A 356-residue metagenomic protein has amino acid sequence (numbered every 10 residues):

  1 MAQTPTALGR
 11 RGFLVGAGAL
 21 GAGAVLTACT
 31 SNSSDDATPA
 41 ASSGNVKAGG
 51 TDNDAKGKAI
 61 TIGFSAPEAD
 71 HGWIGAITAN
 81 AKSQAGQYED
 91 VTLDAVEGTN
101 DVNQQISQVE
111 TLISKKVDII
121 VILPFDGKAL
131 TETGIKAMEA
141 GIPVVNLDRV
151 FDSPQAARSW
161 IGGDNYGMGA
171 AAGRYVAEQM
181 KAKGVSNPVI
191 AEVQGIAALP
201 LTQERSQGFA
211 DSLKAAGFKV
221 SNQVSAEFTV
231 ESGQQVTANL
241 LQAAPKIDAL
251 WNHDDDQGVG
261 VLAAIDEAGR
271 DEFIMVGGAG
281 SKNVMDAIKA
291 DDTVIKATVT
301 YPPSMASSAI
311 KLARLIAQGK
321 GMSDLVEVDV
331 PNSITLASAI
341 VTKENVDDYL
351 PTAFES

Functional and structural regions predicted by a protein language model:
M1-L8, G16-L26: N-terminal secretory signal peptides
A28-P39: Bacterial lipoprotein signal-peptidase II cleavage site
S42-I60, V193-A197, L201, Y301 (+1 more regions): Hinge/cleft segment of the Venus flytrap/periplasmic-binding protein
V46-N80, Q84, Y88, L93-Q108 (+5 more regions): Extracytoplasmic "Venus flytrap"
W73-Q87, M168-Y175, P200-F218, V236 (+1 more regions): Short, solvent-exposed amphipathic alpha-helices that sit in or adjacent to ligand/effector-binding or catalytic
Q105, I161-N187, S232-Q234, G280-M285 (+1 more regions): Hydrophobic alpha-helical segments within soluble ligand-binding/sensing domains
I122-E139, F209, A226-D286: Hydrophobic alpha-helical
K128-G167, V189, K282-V294: Flexible loop/hinge segments that line or gate small-molecule binding clefts
